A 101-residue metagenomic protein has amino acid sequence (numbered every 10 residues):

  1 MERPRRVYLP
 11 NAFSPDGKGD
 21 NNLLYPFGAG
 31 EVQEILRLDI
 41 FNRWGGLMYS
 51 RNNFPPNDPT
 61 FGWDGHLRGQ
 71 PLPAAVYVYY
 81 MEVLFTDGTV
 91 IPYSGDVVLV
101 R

Functional and structural regions predicted by a protein language model:
M1-R101: Short loop/turn motifs at secondary-structure boundaries
